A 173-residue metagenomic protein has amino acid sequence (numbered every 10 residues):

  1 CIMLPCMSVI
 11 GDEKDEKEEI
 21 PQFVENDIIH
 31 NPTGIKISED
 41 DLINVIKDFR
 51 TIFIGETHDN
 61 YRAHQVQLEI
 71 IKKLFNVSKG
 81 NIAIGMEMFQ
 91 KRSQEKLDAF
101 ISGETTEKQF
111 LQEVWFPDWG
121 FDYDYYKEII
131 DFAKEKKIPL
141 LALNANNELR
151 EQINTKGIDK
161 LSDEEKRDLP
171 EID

Functional and structural regions predicted by a protein language model:
M3, S8-F49: N- or domain-start disorder-to-order transition segments that initiate the globular core
F23-E25, K47-T57, Q109-V114: Acidic/histidine-rich, surface-exposed loop or edge segments in extracytoplasmic proteins
D27-G34, N60-R62, P117-G120: Short, flexible loop segments at the rims of nucleotide/cofactor-binding pockets, characterized by
G34-I35, E39-F75, K79: Zymogen propeptides
T57-Y61, F89-S93, N146-R150: Solvent-exposed loop/turn segments at secondary-structure junctions within structured extracellular/periplasmic domains
A83-F89: Short internal beta-strands
E95-D173: A substrate-binding/cap region within the structured catalytic cores of diverse enzymes
